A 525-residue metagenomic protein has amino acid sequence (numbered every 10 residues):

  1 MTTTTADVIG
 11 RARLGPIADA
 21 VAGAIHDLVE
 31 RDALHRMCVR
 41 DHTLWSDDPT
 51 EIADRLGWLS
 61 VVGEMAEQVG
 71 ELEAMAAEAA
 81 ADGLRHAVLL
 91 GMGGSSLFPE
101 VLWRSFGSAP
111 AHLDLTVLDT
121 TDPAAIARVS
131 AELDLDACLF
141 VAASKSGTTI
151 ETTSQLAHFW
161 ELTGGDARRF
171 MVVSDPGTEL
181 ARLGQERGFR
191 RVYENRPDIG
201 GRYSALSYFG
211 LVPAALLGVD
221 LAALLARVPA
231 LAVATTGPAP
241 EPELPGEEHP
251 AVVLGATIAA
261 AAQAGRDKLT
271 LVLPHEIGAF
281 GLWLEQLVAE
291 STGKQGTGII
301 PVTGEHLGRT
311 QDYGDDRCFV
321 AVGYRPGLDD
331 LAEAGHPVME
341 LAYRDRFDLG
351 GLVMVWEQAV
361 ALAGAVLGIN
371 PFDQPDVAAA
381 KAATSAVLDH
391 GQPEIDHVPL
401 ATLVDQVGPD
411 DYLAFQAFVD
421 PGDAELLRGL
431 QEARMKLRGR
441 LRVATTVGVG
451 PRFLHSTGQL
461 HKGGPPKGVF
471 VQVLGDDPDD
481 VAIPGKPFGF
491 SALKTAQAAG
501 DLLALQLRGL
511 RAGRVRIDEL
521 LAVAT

Functional and structural regions predicted by a protein language model:
M1-A81, F347-L352, Q358-V366, D373-A379 (+3 more regions): Extended, charge-enriched "interface" segments that sit outside catalytic cores
G57-A76, E100-I150, S154-Q155, T303-R309: Glycine-rich oxoanion-binding loops at beta->alpha junctions
H86-L90, L139, M171, T270 (+2 more regions): Conserved beta-strand elements of the Class I
H86-V88, M92-D114, V447, L454 (+1 more regions): Glycine-rich, small/polar surface segments that engage phosphate groups of diverse ligands
M92-S95, K145-T149, P176, Y324-P326 (+1 more regions): Short glycine-rich anion-binding loops that position phosphate/pyrophosphate groups of nucleotides and phosphorylated
G165-V320, D329-A332, P337, R346-F347 (+3 more regions): Active-site phosphate/pyrophosphate-binding segments
A378, V404-F415, V447-V449, S491 (+1 more regions): C-terminal amphipathic alpha-helical interaction region
F453-P487: Conserved, well-ordered active-site substructure
